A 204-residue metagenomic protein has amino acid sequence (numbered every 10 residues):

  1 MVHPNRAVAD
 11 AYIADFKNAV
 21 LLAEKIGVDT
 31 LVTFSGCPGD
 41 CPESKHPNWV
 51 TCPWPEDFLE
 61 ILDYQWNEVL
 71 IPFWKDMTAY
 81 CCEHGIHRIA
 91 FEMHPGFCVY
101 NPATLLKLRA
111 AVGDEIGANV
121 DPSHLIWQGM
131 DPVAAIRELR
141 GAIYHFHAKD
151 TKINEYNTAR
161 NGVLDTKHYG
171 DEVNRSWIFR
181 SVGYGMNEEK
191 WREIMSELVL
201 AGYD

Functional and structural regions predicted by a protein language model:
V2-G117: Active-site acidic/histidine proton-transfer and metal-coordination neighborhood in alpha/beta enzyme cores
G27-D29, K75-E83, C98-D204: Histidine-acidic metal/acid-base catalytic patches
